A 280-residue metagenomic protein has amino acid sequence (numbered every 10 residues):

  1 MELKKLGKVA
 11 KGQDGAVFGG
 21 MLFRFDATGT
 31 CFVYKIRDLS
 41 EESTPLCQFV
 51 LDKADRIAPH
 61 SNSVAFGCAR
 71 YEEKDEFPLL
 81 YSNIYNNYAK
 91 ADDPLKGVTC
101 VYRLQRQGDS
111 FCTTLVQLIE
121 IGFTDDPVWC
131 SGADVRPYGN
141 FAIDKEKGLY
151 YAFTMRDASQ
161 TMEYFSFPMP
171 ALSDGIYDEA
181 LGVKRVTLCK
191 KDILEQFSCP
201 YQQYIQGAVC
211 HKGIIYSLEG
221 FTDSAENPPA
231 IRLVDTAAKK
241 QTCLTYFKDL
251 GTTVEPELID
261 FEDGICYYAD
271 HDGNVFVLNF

Functional and structural regions predicted by a protein language model:
L3-C31, Q206-G207, Y216: Beta-strand-rich domains and repeat architectures in extracellular enzymes and scaffolds, especially beta-propellers
K4, S43-N62, R106-R136, D174-Q202 (+1 more regions): Surface-exposed loop and turn segments in beta-propeller and other repeat-based domains that flank or scaffold
K8-F18, A58-Y81, C130-Y150, Y201-H211 (+1 more regions): Structural signature of eukaryotic scaffold interfaces centered on beta-propeller domains
G19-G20, F25-A27, Y81-Y88, A152-R156 (+2 more regions): Recurrent small/Gly-Pro-centered beta-turn motifs in extracellular repeat architectures
T28-I36, L79, N87-Q105, A158-L172 (+2 more regions): Structural motif
E76-A142, E146: Hydrophobic alpha-helical segments and helix pairs
K190-T236: Loop/turn-rich, solvent-exposed surfaces of beta-rich toroidal or solenoidal domains
E255-F280: Blade-level signature of beta-propeller repeat domains, shared across WD40, Kelch, NHL, RCC1 and BNR/Asp-box propellers
